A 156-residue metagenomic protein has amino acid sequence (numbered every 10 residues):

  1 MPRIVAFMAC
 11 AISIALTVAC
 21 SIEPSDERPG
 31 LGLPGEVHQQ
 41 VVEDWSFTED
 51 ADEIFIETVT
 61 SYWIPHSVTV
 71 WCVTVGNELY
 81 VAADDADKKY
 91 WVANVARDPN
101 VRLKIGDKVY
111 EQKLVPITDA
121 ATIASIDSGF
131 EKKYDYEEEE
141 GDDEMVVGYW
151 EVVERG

Functional and structural regions predicted by a protein language model:
M1-M8: Bacterial N-terminal signal peptides that target proteins for export
L16-A19: C-terminal motif of bacterial Sec signal peptides marking the signal peptidase cleavage site
S21-R28: Bacterial lipoprotein signal-peptidase II cleavage site
G30-E36, V41-W45, Y62-P65, A86-G156: Short, structured beta-strand-loop surface elements
A51-D85, V101, Q112-L114: Short beta-strand segments
